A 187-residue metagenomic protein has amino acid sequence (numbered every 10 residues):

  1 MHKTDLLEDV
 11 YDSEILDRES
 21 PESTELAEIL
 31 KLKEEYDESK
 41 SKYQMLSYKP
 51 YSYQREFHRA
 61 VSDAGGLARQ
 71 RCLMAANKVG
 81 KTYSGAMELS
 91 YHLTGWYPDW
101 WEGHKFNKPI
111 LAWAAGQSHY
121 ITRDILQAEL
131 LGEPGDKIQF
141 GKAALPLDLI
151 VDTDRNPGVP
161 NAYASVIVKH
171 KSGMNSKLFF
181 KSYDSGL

Functional and structural regions predicted by a protein language model:
M1-L187: Phosphate/NTP-binding elements of NTP-utilizing enzymes
